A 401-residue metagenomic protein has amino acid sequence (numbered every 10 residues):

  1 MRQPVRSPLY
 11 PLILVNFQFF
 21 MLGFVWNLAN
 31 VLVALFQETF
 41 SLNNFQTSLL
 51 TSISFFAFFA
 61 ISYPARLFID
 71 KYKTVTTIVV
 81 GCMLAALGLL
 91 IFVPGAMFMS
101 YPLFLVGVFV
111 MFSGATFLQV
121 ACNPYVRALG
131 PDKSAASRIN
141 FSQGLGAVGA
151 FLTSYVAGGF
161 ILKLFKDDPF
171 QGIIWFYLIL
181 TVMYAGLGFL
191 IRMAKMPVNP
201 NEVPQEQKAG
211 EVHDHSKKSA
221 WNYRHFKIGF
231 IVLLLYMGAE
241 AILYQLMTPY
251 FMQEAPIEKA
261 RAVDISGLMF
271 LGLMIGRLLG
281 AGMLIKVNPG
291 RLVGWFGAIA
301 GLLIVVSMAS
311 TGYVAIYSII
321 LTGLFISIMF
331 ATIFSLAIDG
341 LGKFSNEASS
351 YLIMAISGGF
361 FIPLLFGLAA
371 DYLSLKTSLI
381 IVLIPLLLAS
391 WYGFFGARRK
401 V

Functional and structural regions predicted by a protein language model:
Y10-L42, N123, T153, L243-T248: Extracytoplasmic
A29-N30, S154, S219-G267: Extracytoplasmic gate region of multi-pass secondary transporters
L49-L67, G267-L279: Central cavity-lining transmembrane alpha-helices of secondary-active solute carriers, predominantly the Major
I61-T74, I161, G276-P289, A370: Helix-to-loop junctions at the C-terminal end of transmembrane segments in multipass secondary transporters
M83-F98, A298-T311: C-terminal ends and interior cores of transmembrane alpha-helices in multi-pass membrane transporters/permeases
Y101-L118, V314-M329: Hydrophobic core of transmembrane alpha-helices in multi-pass small-molecule transporters, especially MFS/SLC-type
F117-P131, S327-G342: Intracellular juxtamembrane helix-capping segments at the cytosolic ends of symmetry-related transmembrane helices
D132-K133, R138-M196: Helix-loop-helix hairpin linking two adjacent transmembrane segments in secondary transporters
